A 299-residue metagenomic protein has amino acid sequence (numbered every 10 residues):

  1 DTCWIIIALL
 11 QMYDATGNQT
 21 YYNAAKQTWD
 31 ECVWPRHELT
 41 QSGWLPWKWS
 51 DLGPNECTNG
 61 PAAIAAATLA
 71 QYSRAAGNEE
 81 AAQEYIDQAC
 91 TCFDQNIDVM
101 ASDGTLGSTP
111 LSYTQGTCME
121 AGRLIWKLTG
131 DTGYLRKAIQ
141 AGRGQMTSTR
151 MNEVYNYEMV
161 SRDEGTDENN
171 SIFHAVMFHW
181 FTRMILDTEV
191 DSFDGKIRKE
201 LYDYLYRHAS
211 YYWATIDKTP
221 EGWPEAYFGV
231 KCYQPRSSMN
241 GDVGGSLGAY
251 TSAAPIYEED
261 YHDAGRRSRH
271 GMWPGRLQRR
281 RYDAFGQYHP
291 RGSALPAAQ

Functional and structural regions predicted by a protein language model:
D1-Y72, I86-D87: Extended ligand-binding groove/face enriched in aromatic
W4-Q19, P61-N78, T117-D131, V176-D194 (+1 more regions): Well-ordered alpha-helical scaffold segments within catalytic/enzyme domains
N18-A25, A75-N78, A82, A89 (+3 more regions): Solenoid-repeat scaffolds in large eukaryotic assemblies
N23-W44, I86-T105, K137-E158, D203-G222 (+1 more regions): Long, well-ordered core segments of solenoidal/helical folds
W49-S73, A81-I125: Active-site cradle of extracellular carbohydrate-active enzymes
P54, Q140, T147-Q299: CBM-like carbohydrate-recognition segments
